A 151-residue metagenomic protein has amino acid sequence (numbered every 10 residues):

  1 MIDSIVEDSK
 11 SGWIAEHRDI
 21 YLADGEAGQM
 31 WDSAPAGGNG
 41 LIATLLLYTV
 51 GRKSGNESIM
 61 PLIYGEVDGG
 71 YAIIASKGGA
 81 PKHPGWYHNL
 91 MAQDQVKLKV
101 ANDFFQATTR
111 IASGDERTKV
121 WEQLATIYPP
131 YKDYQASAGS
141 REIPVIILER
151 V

Functional and structural regions predicted by a protein language model:
M1-G37: Extreme N-terminal tail/first-helix region
S4-D8, S76-Y131, S137-E142, R150-V151: Short, structured beta-strand-loop surface elements
G25, I147-E149: Short helix-boundary/re-entrant hairpin motifs in multi-pass inner-membrane proteins
S33-A36, Q135-G139: Short coil/turn segments at secondary-structure boundaries
G37-L41, E142: A short, polar/charged loop/turn motif at coil->beta-strand junctions and beta-hairpin connectors
G40-G78: Short beta-strand segments
L45, P144-I146: Short beta-strand micro-motifs in enzyme catalytic cores
